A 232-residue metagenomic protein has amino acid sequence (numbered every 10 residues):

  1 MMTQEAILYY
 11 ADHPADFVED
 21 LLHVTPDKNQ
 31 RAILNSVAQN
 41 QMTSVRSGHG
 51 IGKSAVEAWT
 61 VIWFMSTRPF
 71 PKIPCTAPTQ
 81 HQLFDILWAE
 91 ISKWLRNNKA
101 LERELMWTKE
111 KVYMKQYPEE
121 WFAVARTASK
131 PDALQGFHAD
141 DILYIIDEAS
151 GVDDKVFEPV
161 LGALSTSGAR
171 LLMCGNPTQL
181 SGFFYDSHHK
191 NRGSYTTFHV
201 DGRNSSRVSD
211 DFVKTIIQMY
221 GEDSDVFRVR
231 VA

Functional and structural regions predicted by a protein language model:
M1-A232: Phosphate/NTP-binding elements of NTP-utilizing enzymes
